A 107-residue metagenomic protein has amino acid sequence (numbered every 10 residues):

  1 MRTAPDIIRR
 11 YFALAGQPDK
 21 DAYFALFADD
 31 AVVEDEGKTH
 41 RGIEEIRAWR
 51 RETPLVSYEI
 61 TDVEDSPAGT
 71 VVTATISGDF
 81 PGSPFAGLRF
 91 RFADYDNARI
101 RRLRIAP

Functional and structural regions predicted by a protein language model:
R2-P5: Amphipathic alpha-helical repeat elements characteristic of tetratricopeptide repeat
I7, Q17-D30, E34: Short, well-ordered alpha-helical segments enriched in acidic and aromatic residues
Y11, A22-F24, A31, G42 (+4 more regions): Hydrophobic pocket/interface hotspot
D29-P54: Short solvent-exposed beta->alpha transition segments
R47-P107: A beta-strand edge to alpha-helix "cap/lid" segment located at domain peripheries
